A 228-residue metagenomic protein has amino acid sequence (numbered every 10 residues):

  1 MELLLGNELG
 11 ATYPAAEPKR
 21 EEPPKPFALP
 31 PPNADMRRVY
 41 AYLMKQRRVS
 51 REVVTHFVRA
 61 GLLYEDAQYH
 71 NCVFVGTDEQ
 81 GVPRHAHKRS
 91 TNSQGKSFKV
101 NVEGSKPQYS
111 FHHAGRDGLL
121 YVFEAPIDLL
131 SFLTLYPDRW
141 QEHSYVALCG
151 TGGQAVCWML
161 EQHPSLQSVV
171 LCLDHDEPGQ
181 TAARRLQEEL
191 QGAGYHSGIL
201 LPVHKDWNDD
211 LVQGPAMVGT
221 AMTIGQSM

Functional and structural regions predicted by a protein language model:
M1-E2, H56-L62, V212: Short, small/acidic-rich helices and loops at N termini and domain boundaries of DNA replication/processing enzymes
M1-Y42: Non-catalytic accessory segments of DNA primases and related replication-initiation nucleases
K25-L29, R48, E52, E79-Q80: Polar, low-complexity loop segments and adjacent catalytic/binding residues used for recognizing and processing sugar
A34-R38, Y42-R47, R51, G61-D66: Active-site pocket-lining segments that scaffold enzyme catalytic pockets across diverse folds
Q46-G61, W140-G150: Short, well-structured beta-strand/strand-turn elements
A67-Q162: Phosphate-handling DNA/RNA-contact segment within nucleic-acid enzymes
G118, T134-M228: TOPRIM fold recognition
